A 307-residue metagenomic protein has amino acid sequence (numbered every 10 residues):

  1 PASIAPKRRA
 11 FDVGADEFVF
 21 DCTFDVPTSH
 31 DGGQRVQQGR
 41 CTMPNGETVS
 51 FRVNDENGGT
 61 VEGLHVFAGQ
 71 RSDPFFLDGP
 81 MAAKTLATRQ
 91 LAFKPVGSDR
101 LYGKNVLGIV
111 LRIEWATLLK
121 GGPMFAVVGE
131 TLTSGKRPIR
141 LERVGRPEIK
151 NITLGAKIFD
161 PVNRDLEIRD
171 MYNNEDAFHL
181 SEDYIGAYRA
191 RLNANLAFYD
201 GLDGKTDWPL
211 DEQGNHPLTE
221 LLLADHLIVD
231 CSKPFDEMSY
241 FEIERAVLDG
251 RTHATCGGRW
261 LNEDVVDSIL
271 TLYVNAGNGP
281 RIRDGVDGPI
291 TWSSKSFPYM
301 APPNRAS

Functional and structural regions predicted by a protein language model:
P1-S307: Surface-exposed extracytoplasmic segments
